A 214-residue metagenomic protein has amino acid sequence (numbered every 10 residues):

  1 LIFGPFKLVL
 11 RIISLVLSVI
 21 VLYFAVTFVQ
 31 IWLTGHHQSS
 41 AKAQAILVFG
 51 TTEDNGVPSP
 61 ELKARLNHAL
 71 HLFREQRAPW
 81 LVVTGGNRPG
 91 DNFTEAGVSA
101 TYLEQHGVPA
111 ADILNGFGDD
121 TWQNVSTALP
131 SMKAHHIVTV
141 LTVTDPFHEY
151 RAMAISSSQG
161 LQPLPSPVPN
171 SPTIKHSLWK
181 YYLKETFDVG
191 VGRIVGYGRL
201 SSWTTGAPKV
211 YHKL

Functional and structural regions predicted by a protein language model:
I2-Q38: N-terminal type II signal-anchor transmembrane helix that functions as the membrane-insertion/stop-transfer segment
V26-L183: A structural signal for short, hydrophobic/glycine-enriched beta-strand patches
F28, W32, L178-T204: A transmembrane-helix-recognition feature enriched in membrane-embedded lipid enzymes and envelope glyco-/phospholipid
L200-L214: Short linear elements at protein peripheries
